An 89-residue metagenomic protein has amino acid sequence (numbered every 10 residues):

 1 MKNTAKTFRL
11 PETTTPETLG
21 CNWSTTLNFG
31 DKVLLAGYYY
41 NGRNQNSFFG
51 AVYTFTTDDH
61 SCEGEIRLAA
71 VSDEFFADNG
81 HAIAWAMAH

Functional and structural regions predicted by a protein language model:
M1-D31: Negatively charged, low-complexity tracts enriched in Asp/Glu with abundant Ser/Thr
L19-F76: Acidic, low-complexity, intrinsically disordered interaction modules
A70-H89: Short, compact, well-ordered microdomains
